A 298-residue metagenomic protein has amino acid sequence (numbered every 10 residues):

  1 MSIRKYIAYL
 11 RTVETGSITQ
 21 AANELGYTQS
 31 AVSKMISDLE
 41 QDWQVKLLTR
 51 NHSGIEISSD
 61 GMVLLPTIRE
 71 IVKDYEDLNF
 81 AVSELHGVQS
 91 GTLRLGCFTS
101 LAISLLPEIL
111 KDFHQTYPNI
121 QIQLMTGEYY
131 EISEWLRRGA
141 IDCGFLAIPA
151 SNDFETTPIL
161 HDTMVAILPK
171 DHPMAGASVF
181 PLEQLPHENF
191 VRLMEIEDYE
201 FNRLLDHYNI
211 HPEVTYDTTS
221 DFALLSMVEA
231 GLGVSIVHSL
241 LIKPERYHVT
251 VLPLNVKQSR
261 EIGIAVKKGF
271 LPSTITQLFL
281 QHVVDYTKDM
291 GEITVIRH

Functional and structural regions predicted by a protein language model:
R11-T28: Short helix-boundary/capping micro-motifs
E40-I57: A short LG(V/I)-centered, amphipathic sequence patch enriched for acidic residue(s) preceding the LG motif
G87, D153-M164, L168-F190: Flexible hinge/capping segments at coil-to-helix
V88-N152, T218: Central regulatory/effector-binding core of bacterial HTH transcription factors
L105, T250-I293: A late-sequence structural motif
E128-S133, R137-A140, A147, I196-T250: Hydrophobic hinge/microswitch elements
D153-P158, D162-T163, A177, A223-G269: Beta-alpha-beta core module
E188-N209, P272-L280, D289-I296: Secondary-structure junction motif
